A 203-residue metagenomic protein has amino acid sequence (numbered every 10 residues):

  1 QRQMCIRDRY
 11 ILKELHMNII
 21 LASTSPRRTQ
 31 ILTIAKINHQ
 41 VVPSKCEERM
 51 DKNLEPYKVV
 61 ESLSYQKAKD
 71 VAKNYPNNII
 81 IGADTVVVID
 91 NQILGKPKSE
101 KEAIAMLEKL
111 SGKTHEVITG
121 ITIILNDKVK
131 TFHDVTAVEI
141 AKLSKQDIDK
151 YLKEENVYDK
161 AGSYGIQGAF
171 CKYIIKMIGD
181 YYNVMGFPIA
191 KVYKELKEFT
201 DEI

Functional and structural regions predicted by a protein language model:
Q1-I6: Short, small-residue-biased leader/transition segments that mark boundaries at the very start of proteins
N18-I37: N-terminal beta1-alpha1 ligand-phosphate binding loop
I19-I20, L54-I203: Anionic-ligand binding patches
A22-S25, S44, S111: Short linear Ser/Thr-Pro motifs
Q30-I34, D51, K73-N74: Short loop/helix-cap segments at secondary-structure boundaries that form the rim of catalytic
Q40-R49: A short beta-strand-loop structural module common to alpha/beta enzyme folds
